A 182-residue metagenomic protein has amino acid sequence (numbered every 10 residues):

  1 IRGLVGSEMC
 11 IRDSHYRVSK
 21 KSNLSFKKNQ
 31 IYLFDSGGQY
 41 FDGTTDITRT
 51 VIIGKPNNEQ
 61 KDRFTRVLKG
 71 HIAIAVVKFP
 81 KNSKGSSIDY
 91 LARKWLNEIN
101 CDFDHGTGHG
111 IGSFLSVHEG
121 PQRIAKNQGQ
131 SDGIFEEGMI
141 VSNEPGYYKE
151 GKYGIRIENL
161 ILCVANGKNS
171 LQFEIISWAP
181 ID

Functional and structural regions predicted by a protein language model:
I1, R63, I88: Hydrophobic (often cysteine-bearing) scaffold residues that line and stabilize catalytic clefts of nucleotide/cofactor
I1-G6, C10-I11: Single conserved hydrophobic/aromatic residue that forms the stacking wall/gate of nucleotide- or nucleobase-binding
R2, P80, G106-G108: Short coil/turn segments at secondary-structure boundaries
R12-V18, S25-A75, G106, H118-D182: Charged, cofactor-coupling segments
K69, G85-E98: Short, well-structured alpha-helical segments that form the helix of a local strand-helix-strand
V76-S83, S87: C-terminal helix-coil-helix/basic helical segment that borders enzyme active sites and/or dimer interfaces and provides
Y90-R93, G110-S113, E158-C163: Active/binding-pocket-proximal capping segment
W95-S116: Short beta-strand/loop turn elements enriched in aromatics
